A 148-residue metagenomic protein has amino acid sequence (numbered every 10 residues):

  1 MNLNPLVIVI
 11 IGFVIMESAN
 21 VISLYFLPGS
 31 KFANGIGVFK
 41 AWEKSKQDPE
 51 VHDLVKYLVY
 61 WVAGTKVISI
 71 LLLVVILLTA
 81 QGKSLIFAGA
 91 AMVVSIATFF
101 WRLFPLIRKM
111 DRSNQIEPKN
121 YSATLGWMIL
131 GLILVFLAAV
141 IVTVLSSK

Functional and structural regions predicted by a protein language model:
N4-V21, L85-I96: Alpha-helical transmembrane segments
V9-G12, L58-T65, A91-V94, W127-M128: Physicochemical signature of membrane-embedded alpha-helices that form the seven-helix bundle of GPCRs, emphasizing
I15-E50: Hydrophobic transmembrane helix segments
G37-L78: Core segments of alpha-helical transmembrane spans in multipass integral membrane proteins
V75-L106: Short alpha-helical packing/oligomerization segments
R102-T124: Membrane-helix boundary connector in multi-pass membrane proteins
P118-L137: Alpha-helical membrane-associated segments of multi-pass integral membrane proteins
F136-K148: Juxtamembrane boundary at the C-terminal end of a transmembrane helix
